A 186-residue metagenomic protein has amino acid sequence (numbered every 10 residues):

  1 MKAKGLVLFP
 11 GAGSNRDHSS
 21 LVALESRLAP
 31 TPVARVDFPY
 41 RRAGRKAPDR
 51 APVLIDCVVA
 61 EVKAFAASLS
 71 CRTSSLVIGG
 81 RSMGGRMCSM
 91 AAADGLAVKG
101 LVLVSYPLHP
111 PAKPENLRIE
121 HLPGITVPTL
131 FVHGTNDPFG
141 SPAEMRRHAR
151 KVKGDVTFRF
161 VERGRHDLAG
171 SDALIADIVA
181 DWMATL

Functional and structural regions predicted by a protein language model:
A3-S75, R86, M90, G170-S171: Serine-hydrolase catalytic machinery in alpha/beta-hydrolase-like enzymes
V7-G11, S105, H133: The conserved beta1-alpha1 loop
S14, T135-G140, D167: Acidic catalytic loop of the alpha/beta-hydrolase fold
S20-V22, R118, V127, S141-A149: Short alpha-helix in the alpha/beta-hydrolase fold that links the catalytic acid
V36-P39, R159-R165: Short glycine-rich catalytic loops that host catalytic nucleophiles or stabilize transition states across multiple
V58-G124: Primarily recognizes the serine-hydrolase "nucleophile elbow" in alpha/beta-hydrolase and SGNH/GDSL folds
G124-T126, F131-H133, D137: Short beta-strand/loop motif that positions the catalytic acidic residue of the alpha/beta-hydrolase fold
G164-L174: Catalytic histidine-centered segment of alpha/beta-hydrolase-like enzymes
